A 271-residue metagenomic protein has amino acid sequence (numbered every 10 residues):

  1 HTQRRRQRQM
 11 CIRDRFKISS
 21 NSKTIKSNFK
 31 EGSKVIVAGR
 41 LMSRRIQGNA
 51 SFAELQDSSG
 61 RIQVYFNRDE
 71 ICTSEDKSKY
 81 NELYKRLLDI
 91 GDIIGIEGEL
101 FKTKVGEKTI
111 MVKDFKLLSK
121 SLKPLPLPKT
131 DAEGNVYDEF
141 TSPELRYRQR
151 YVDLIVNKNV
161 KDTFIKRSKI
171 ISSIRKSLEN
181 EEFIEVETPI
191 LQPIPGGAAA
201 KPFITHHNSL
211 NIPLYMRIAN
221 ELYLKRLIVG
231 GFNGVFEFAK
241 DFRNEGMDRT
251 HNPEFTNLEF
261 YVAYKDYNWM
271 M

Functional and structural regions predicted by a protein language model:
H1-I12: Single conserved hydrophobic/aromatic residue that forms the stacking wall/gate of nucleotide- or nucleobase-binding
R15-W269: Class II aminoacyl-tRNA synthetase-like tRNA-binding/catalytic domains
